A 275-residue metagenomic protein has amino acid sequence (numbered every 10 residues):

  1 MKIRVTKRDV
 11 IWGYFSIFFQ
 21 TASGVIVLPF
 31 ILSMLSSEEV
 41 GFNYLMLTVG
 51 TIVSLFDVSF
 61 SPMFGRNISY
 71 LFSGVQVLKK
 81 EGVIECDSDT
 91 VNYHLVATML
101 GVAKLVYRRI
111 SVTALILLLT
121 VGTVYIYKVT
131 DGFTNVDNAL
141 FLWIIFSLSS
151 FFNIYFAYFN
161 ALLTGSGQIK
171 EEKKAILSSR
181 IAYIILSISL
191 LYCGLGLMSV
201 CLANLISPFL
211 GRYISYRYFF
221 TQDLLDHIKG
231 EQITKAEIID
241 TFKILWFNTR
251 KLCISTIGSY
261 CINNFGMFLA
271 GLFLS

Functional and structural regions predicted by a protein language model:
M1-T6, S215-N264: Interhelical loop/hinge segments that connect adjacent transmembrane helices in multipass membrane
V5-G74, R250-L272: Signature of the first transmembrane helix
R8-W12, I17, V58, P62-Y127: Membrane-water interface segments that mark the loop-to-transmembrane alpha-helix transition
I17, T21, T48-T51, S150 (+3 more regions): Residue-level recognition of pore/gate-forming positions within transmembrane alpha-helices of multi-pass
V25, P29, L55-S59, L115-T123 (+5 more regions): Membrane-embedded alpha-helical segments of multi-pass transporters/permeases
I116-K128, G132-F156, K173: Alpha-helical transmembrane segments of multi-pass membrane proteins
I144, K174-G230: Hydrophobic alpha-helical transmembrane segments
S150-I176, M198: Membrane-interface junctions at transmembrane-helix termini in multi-pass inner-membrane proteins
